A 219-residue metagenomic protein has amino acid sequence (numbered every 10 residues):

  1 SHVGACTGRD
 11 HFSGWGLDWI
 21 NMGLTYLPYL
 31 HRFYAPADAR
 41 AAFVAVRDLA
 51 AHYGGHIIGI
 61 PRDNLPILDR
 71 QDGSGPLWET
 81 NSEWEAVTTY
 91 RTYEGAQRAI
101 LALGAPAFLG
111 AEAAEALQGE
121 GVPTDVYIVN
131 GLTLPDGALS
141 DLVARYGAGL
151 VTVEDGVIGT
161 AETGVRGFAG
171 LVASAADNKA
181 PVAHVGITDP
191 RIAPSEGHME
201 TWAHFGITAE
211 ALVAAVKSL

Functional and structural regions predicted by a protein language model:
H2-I20, A50-L219: Thiamine diphosphate
T7-P28, F33-A50: Internal gly/pro-rich beta-alpha loop/helix module that stabilizes soluble enzyme cofactors or their anionic handles
